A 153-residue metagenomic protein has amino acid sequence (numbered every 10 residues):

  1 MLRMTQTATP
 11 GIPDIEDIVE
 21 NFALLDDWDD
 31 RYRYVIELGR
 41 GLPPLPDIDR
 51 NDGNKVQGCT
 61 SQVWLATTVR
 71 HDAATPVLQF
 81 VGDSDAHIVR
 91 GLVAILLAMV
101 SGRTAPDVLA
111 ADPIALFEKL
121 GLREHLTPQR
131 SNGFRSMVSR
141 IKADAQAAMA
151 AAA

Functional and structural regions predicted by a protein language model:
L2-T7, A153: Double-stranded RNA-binding/processing signature
T9-G53: Extended low-complexity intrinsically disordered regions
R31, S61, I88-V93, T104 (+2 more regions): Amphipathic alpha-helical interface surfaces
G39, M99-V100, I141: Generic structural signal for hydrophobic core residues of well-folded globular domains
D47-R70: Structured beta-strand/loop patches that form or line metal/cofactor-binding pockets in enzymes
G58-Q62, A73-V77, R90-L92: Short connector loops at helix/strand junctions that flank enzyme active sites, especially segments positioning acidic
V69-I88, L97-S101: Conserved interaction-surface patches within small, structured recognition/assembly domains
S84, P106-V108, A115-A153: C-terminal binding/interaction regions
